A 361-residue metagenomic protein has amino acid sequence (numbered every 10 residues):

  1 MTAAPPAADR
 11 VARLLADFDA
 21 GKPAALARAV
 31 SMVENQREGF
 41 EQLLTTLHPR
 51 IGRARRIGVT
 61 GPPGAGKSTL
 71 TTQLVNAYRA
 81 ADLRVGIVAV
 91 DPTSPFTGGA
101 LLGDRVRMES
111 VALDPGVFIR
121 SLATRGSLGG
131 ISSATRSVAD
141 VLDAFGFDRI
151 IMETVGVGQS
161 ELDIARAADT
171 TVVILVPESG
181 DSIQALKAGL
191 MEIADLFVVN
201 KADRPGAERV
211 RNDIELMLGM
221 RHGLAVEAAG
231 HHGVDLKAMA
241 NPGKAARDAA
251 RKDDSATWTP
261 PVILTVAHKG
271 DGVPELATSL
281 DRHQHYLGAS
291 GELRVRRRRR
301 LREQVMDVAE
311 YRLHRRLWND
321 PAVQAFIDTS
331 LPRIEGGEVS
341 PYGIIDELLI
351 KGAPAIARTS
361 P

Functional and structural regions predicted by a protein language model:
M1-P49, G233-A245, Q324-T329, I344-P361: Non-catalytic terminal/linker segments enriched in charged/polar, low-complexity residues
D9-A20, A27-A65, L70-S160, A167-S182: Nucleotide-state-sensitive switch-loop elements of NTP-binding domains
K22, D91, E153, N200 (+2 more regions): Residue-level signal for inorganic ion chemistry
L44-P63, T71, T93, Q159 (+3 more regions): Glycine/charge-rich, flexible interdomain linkers and switch-proximal surface loops that mediate coupling
L101, S137-V138, D163, A167 (+4 more regions): Alpha-helical scaffold elements adjacent to nucleotide-binding pockets in ATP/GTP-utilizing enzyme cores
P177-P205: Flexible active-site lid/hinge loop adjacent to a nucleotide/diphosphate and Mg2+-phosphate binding pocket
L196-Q284: Canonical P-loop GTPase G-domain recognition
A256-T259, I263-A267, D271-I356: Long, well-ordered amphipathic alpha-helical subdomains in the mid-to-C-terminal portions of large enzyme subunits
